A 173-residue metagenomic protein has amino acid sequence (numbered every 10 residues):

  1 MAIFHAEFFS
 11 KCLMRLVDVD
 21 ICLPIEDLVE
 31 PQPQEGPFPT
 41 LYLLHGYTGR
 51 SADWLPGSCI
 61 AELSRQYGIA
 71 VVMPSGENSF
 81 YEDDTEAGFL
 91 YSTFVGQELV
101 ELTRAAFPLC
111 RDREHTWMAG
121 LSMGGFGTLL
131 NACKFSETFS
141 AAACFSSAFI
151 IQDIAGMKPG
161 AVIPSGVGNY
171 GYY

Functional and structural regions predicted by a protein language model:
M1-Y173: Non-catalytic cap/lid and distal C-terminal segments of serine-dependent acyl enzymes
